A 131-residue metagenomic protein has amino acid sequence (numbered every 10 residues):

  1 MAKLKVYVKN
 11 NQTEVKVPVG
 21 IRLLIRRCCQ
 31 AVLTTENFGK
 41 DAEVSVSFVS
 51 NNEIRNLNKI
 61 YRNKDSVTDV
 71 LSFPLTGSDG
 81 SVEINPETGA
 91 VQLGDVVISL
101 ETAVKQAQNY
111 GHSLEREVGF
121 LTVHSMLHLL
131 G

Functional and structural regions predicted by a protein language model:
M1-G119, L127-G131: An acidic/histidine-cluster motif and surrounding catalytic segment that typifies divalent-metal-assisted enzyme active
